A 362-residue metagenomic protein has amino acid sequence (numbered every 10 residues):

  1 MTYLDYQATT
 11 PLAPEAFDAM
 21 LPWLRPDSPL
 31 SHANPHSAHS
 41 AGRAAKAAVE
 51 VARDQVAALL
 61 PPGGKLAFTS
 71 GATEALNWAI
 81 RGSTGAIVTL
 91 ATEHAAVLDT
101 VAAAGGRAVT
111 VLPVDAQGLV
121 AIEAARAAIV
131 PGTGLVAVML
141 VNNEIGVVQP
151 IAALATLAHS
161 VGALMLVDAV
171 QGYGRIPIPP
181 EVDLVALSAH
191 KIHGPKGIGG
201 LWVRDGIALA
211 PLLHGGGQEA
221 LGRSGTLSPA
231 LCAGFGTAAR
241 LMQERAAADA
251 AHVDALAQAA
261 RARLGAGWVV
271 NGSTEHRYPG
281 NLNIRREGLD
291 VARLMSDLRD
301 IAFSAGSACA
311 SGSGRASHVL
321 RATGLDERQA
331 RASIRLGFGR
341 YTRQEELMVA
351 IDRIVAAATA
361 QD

Functional and structural regions predicted by a protein language model:
M1-D362: Pyridoxal 5′-phosphate
